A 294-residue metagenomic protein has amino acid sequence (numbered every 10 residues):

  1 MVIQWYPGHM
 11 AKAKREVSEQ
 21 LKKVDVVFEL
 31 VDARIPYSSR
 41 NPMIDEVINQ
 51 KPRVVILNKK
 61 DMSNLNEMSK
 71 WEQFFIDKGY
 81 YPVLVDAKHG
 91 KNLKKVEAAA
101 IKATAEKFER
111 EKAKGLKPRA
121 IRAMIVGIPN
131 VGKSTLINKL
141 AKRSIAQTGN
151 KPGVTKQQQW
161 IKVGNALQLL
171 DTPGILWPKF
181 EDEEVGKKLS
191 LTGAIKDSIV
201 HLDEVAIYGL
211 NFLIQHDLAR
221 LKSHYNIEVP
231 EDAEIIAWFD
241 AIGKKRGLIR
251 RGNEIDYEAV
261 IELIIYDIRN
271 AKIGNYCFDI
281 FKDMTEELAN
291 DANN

Functional and structural regions predicted by a protein language model:
M1-V26, R34-M43, V47-R53, Y81 (+1 more regions): Helix-rich effector regions associated with P-loop NTPase G domains
E29, V55-L57, I125: Structural beta-sheet core signal
V31-R34, K60, L140, P173: Anionic group-transfer/hydrolysis microenvironments
K51-D61: Active-site cofactor/substrate anionic-group-binding motifs, chiefly glycine- and Lys/Arg-rich phosphate-binding loops
D61-V126, I145, I249: Canonical P-loop GTPase G-domain recognition
K95, A99, T135, Y208 (+1 more regions): Alpha-helical scaffold segments in soluble metabolic enzymes
K107-E111, N138, S144-N150, H216-L221: Short, structured loop/turn "capping" segments at alpha-beta junctions
R122-K142, A146, T172: Glycine-rich phosphate-binding P-loop
